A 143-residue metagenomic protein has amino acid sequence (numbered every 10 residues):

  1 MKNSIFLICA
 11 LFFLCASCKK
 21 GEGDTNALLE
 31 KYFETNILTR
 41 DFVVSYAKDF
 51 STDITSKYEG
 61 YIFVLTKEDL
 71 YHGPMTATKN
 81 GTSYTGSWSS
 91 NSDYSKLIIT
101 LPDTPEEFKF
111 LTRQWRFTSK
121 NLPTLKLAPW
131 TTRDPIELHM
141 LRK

Functional and structural regions predicted by a protein language model:
M1-S4, K20: Positively charged n-region of N-terminal signal peptides that target proteins for export
I5-A10: Sec-dependent signal peptide hydrophobic core
L14-S17: C-terminal motif of bacterial Sec signal peptides marking the signal peptidase cleavage site
K19-Y84, D93-K143: Lipid interaction determinants
W88: Acyl-CoA/ACP chain-elongation machinery
